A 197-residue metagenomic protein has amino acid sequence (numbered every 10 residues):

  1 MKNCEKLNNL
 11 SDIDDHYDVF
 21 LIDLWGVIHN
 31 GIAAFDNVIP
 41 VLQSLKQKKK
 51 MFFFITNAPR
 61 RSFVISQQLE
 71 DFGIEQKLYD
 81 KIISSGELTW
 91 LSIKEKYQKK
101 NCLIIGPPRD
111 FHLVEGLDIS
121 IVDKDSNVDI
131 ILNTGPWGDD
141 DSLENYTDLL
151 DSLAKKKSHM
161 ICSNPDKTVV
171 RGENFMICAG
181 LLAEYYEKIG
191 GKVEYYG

Functional and structural regions predicted by a protein language model:
M1-G197: HAD-like aspartate-dependent phosphatase fold
